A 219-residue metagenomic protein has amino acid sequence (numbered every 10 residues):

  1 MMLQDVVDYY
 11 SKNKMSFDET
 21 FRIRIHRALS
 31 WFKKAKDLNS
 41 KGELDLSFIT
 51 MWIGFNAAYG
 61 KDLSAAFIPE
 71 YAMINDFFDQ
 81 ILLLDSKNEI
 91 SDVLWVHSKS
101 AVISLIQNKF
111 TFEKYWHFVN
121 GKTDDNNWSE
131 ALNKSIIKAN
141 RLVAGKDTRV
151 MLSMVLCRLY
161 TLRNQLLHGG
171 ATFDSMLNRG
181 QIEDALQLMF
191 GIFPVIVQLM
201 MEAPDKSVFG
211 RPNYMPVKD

Functional and structural regions predicted by a protein language model:
M1-R22, M51-L142: Helix-loop junctions and short alpha-helical segments
Q4-K12, F118-D219: Polyanionic, low-complexity intrinsically disordered segments
T20-S30, L44, C157-L162: Helix-boundary capping/turn motifs
I23-K41, A139-L142: Short amphipathic alpha-helical segments and their helix-coil junctions
S30-D37, I49-G60, R158: Short, hydrophobic/amphipathic alpha-helical patches that form generic packing surfaces within helical domains
N39, D62, G170-D174: Short amphipathic alpha-helical interaction patches enriched in hydrophobic/aromatic residues with interspersed Lys/Arg
K41-G42, F67-I68, F173-R179: Short, surface-exposed loop/turn segments at secondary-structure junctions
S47-I49, L167: A structural signal for short, well-ordered beta-strand segments and their strand-loop junctions that often border
